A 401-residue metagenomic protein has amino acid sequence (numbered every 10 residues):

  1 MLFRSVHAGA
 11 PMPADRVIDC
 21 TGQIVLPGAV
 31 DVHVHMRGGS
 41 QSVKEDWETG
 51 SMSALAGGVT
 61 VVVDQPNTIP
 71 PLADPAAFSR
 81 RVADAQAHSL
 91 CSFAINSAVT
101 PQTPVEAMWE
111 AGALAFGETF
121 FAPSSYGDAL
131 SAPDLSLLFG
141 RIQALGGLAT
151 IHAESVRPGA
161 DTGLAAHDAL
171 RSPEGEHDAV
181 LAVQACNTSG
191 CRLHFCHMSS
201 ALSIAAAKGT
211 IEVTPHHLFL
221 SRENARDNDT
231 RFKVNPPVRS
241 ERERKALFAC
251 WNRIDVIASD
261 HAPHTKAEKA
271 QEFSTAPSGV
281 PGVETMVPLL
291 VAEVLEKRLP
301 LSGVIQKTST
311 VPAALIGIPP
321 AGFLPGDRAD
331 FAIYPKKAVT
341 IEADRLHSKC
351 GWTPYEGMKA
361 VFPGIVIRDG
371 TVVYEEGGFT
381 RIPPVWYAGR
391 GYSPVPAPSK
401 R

Functional and structural regions predicted by a protein language model:
M1-P27: Histidine-rich, glycine-flanked metal-binding segment
C20-H88: Metal-associated gating/positioning segment near the N- to mid-region
G22, H33, A54, G58 (+12 more regions): Divalent metal-coordination and catalytic microenvironments
L26, P75-C91, S136-I151, T285-L289: Alpha-helix-loop-beta-strand connector modules within alpha/beta enzyme cores
V32-E45, T68, C91-Q102, Y126-G127 (+1 more regions): Active-site mouth loops of central-metabolism enzymes
T103-I257: Histidine/acidic residue-rich metal-binding segments in metalloenzymes
A166-D168, E174-G190, N252-V256, A262-K337: His/Asp/Glu-enriched, well-ordered alpha-helical/loop segment that forms or immediately abuts the divalent-metal
R328-A388: C-terminal cap of metal-dependent C-N hydrolases
